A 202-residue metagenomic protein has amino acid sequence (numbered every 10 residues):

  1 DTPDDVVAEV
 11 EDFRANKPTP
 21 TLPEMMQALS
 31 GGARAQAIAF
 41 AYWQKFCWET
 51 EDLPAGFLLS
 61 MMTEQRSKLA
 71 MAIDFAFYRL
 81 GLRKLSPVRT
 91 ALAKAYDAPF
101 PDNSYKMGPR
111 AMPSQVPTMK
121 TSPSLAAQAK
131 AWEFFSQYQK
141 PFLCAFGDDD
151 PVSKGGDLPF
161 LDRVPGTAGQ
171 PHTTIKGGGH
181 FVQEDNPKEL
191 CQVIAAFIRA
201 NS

Functional and structural regions predicted by a protein language model:
D1-T173, N201-S202: Flexible "cap/lid" subdomain of the alpha/beta-hydrolase fold that forms the substrate-access gate
A168-S202: Catalytic active-site module of serine/aspartate enzymes centered on a nucleophile-bearing elbow/loop
